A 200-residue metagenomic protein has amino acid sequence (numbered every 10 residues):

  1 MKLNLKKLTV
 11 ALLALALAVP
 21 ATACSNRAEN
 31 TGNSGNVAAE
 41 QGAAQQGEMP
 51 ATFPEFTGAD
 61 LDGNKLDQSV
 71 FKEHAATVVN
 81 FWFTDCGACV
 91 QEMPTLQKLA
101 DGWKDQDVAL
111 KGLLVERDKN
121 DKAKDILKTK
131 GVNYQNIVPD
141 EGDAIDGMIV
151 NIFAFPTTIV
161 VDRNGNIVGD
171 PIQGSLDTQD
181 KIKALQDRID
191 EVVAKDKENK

Functional and structural regions predicted by a protein language model:
K2-A11: Bacterial N-terminal signal peptides that target proteins for export
V19-A23: C-terminal motif of bacterial Sec signal peptides marking the signal peptidase cleavage site
S25-E55, K72-E73, K119, K124-D125: N-proximal helix/coil linker or "cap" segments that precede and/or mark the start of modular domains
T52, Q91, D101-G142: Conserved segment of the thioredoxin-like fold in thiol-based oxidoreductases
E55-T77: A short beta-strand-turn-helix
F81-K98: Conserved redox-active cysteine motifs that mediate thiol-disulfide chemistry, especially di-cysteine Cys-X(1-2)-Cys
I126-N164, I172: Short, internal strand/loop/helix patches that form the active-site neighborhood or redox-interaction surface
V160-K200: Thiol-/selenol-based redox modules, centered on thioredoxin-like and closely related oxidoreductase domains
